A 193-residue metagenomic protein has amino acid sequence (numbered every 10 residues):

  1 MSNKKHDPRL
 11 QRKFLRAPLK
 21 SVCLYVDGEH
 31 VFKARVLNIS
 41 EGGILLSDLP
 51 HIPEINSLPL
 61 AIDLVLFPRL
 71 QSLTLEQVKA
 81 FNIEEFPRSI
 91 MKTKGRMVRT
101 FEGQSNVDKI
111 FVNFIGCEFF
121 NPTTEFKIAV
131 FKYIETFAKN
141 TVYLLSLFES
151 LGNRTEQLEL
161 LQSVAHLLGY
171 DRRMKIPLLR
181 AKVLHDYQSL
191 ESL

Functional and structural regions predicted by a protein language model:
M1-L193: Structured alpha-helical
